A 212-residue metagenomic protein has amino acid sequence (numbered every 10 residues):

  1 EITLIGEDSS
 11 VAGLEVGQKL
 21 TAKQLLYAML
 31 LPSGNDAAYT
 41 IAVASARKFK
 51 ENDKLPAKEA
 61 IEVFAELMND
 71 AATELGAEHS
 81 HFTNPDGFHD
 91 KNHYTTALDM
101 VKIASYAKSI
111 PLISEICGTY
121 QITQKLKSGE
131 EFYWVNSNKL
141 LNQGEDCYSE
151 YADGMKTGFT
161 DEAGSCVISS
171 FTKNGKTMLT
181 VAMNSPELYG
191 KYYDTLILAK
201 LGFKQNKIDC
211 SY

Functional and structural regions predicted by a protein language model:
E1, L30, N206-K207: Short, flexible coil/linker elements and helix-boundary hinge sites characteristic of intrinsically disordered
E1-T3, M100: Active-site SXXK
I5-A42, E131-C147, A152: Conserved catalytic neighborhood of penicillin-recognizing serine enzymes
V16, A46-Y212: Penicillin-recognizing serine hydrolase domain
